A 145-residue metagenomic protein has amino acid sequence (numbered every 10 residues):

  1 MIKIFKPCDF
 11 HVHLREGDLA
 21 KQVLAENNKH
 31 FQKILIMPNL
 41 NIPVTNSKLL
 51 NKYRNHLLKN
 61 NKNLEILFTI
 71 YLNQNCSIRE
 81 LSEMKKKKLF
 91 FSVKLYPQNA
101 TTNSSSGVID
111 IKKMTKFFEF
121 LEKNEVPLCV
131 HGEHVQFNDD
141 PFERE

Functional and structural regions predicted by a protein language model:
M1-K3: Histidine-rich, glycine-flanked metal-binding segment
C8-H13, V23-K48, N61-N73, L89-N103 (+1 more regions): Divalent metal-dependent hydrolysis catalytic cores, especially in the metallo-beta-lactamase
L14, D18, V108: Conserved phosphate-coordination/catalytic loops
D18-K21, N46-L50, Q136-E145: Histidine/acidic-residue-rich catalytic or RNA/ligand-binding cores of hydrolases and nuclease-related proteins
V23, N27, L49-L57, E80-M84 (+1 more regions): A general structural detector for well-ordered alpha-helical segments in enzyme core domains, enriched
C76, E80-L95, S104-E145: Histidine/acidic residue-rich metal-binding segments in metalloenzymes
